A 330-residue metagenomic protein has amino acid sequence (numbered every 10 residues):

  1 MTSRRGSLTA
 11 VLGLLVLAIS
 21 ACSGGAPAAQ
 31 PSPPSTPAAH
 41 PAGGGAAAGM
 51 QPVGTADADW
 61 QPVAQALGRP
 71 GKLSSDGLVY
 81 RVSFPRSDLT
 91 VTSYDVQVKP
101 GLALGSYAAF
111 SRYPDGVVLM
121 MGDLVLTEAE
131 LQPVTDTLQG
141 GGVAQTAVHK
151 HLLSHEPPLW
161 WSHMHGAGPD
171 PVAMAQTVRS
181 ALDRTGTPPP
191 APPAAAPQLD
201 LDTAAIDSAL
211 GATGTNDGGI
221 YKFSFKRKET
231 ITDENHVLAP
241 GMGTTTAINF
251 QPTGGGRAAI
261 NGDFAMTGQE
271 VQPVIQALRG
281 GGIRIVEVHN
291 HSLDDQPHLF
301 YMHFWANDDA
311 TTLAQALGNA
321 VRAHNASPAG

Functional and structural regions predicted by a protein language model:
M1-V11: Bacterial N-terminal signal peptides that target proteins for export
A18-A21: C-terminal motif of bacterial Sec signal peptides marking the signal peptidase cleavage site
S23-A26: Bacterial signal peptide processing site
P37-S93, S180-K226, T230-P240, N325-G330: Intrinsic disorder/low-complexity detector
A42-A47, Y113-M121, T253-N261: Acidic/histidine-rich, surface-exposed loop or edge segments in extracytoplasmic proteins
T90-F110, E229-G254, V288: Intrinsic, low-complexity N-terminal interaction/targeting segments
V98-L102, T127-L153, P240-G243, G268-L293: Extended intrinsically disordered, low-complexity coil regions enriched in Ser, Thr, Gly, Ala and often Pro
L126-T146, H155-D200, A306-P328: Hydrophobic, ordered structural segments
